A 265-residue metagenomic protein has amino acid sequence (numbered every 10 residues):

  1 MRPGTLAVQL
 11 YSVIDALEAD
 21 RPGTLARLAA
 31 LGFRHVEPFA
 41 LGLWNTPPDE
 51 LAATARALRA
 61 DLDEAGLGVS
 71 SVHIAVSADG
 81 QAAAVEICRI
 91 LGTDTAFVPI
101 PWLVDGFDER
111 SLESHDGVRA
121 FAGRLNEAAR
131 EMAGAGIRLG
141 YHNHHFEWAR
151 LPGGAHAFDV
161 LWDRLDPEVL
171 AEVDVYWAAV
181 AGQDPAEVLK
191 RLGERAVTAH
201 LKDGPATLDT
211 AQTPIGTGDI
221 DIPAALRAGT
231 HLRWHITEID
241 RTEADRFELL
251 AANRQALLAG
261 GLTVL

Functional and structural regions predicted by a protein language model:
M1-G32, A78, R89-G92, A135 (+2 more regions): Histidine-acidic metal/acid-base catalytic patches
E18-A19, P47-A52, R150-P152: Conserved glycine-rich "GG(E/T)P / GGGxP" loop and the immediately following alpha-helix in the radical SAM core
T24, L58, A84, F121-R124 (+3 more regions): Alpha-helical packing segments of well-folded alpha/beta enzyme cores
L31-L41, L67, I100: Short, conserved active-site loops that position catalytic residues or coordinate cofactors/metal ions across diverse
H35, S71-A171, A178, F247: Active-site acidic/histidine proton-transfer and metal-coordination neighborhood in alpha/beta enzyme cores
E37-R59: Glycine-rich, proline-tolerant flexible connector loops at the mouths of alpha/beta enzymes
A40-L43, V76, I100, D203 (+1 more regions): Residues that line or immediately flank small-molecule/substrate-binding pockets and catalytic motifs
D63-V69: Short, structured active-site "lid" loops
